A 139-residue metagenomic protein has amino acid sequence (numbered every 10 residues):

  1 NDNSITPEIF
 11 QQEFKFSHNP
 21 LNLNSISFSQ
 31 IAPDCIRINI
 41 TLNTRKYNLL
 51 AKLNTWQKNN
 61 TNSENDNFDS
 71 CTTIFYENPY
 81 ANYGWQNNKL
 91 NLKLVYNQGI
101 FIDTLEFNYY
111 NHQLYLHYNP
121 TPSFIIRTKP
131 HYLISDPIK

Functional and structural regions predicted by a protein language model:
N1-K139: Peripheral terminal and inter-domain segments
